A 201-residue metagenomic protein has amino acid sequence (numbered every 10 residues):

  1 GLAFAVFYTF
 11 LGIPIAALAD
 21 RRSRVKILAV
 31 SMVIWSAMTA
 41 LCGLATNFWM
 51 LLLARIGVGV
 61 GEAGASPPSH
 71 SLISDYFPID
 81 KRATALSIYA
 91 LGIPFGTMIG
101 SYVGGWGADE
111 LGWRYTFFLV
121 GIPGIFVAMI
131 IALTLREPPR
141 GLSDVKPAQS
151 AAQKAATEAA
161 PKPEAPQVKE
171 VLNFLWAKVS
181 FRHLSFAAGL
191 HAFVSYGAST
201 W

Functional and structural regions predicted by a protein language model:
A5-I13, A63, T97-M98: Residue-level signature of mid-helix packing/kink "hotspots" within the transmembrane helices of 12-pass Major
F10-T46: Conserved MFS/SLC helix-loop-helix module at the cytosolic interface between two early adjacent transmembrane helices
S23, L44-M50, G61, P78: Helix-breaking motifs and short loop linkers at transmembrane-helix boundaries and internal kinks in secondary membrane
N47-R55, H183-L184: Short hydrophobic/alpha-helical segments at membrane-entry points of transmembrane helices in Major Facilitator
A54-P94: Cytoplasmic helix-loop-helix junction between adjacent transmembrane helices in 12-TM secondary transporters
Y89-R140: Helix-loop-helix hairpin linking two adjacent transmembrane segments in secondary transporters
L142-S185: Juxtamembrane intracellular "pre-TM" segments in multi-pass secondary transporters
V179-W201: Extracytoplasmic gate region of multi-pass secondary transporters
